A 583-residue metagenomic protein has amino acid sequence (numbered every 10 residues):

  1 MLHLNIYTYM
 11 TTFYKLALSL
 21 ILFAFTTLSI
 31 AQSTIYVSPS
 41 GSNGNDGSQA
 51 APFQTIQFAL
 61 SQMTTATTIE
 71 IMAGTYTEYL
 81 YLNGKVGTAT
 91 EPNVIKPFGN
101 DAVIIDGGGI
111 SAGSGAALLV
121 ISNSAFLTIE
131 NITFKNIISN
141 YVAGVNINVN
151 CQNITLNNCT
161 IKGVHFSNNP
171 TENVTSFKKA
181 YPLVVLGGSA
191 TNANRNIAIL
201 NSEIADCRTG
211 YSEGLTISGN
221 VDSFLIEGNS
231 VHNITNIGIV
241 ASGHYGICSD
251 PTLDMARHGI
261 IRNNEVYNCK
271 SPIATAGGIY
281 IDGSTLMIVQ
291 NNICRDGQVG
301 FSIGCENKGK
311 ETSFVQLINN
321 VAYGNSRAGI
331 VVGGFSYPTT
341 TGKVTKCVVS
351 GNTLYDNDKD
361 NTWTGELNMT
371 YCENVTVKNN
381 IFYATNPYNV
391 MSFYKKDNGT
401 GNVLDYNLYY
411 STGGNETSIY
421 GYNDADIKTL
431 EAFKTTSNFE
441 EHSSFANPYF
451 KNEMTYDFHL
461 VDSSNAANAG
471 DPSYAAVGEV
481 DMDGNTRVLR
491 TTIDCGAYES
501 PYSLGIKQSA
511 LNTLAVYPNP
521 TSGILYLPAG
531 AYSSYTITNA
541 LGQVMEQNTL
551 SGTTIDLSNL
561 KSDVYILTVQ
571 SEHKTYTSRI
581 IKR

Functional and structural regions predicted by a protein language model:
M1-S33: Bacterial Sec-dependent N-terminal signal peptides
P39-T77, Y81, F433, D494 (+2 more regions): Acidic Gly/Asp/Thr-rich repetitive segments characteristic of extracellular carbohydrate-active and adhesion proteins
S40-G44, T67, G74-T77, G99-D101 (+5 more regions): Acidic glycine-/aspartate-rich tracts in secreted/extracellular proteins
Q57, Q62-T65, T77-V94, V103-Q152 (+2 more regions): Extracellular beta-strand-rich solenoid/capping regions of secreted or surface-exposed proteins that bind or remodel
M72, P92, K96-A102, A125-N136 (+15 more regions): Right-handed parallel beta-helix
Y76-Y81, G107-L118, I137-V145, H165-Y181 (+12 more regions): Short glycine/acidic-rich loop motifs that flank beta-strands on beta-rich extracellular proteins
L408, E431-E499: C-terminal accessory segments
K507-R583: C-terminal outer-membrane/trafficking sorting elements
